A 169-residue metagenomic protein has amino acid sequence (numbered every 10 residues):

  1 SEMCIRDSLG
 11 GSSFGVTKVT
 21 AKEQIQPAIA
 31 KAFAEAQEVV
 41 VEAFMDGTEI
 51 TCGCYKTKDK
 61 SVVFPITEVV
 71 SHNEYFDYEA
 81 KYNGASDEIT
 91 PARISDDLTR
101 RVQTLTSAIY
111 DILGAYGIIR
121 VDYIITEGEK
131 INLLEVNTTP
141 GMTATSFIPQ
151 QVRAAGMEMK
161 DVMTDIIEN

Functional and structural regions predicted by a protein language model:
M3-C4: Short, small-residue-biased leader/transition segments that mark boundaries at the very start of proteins
D7-S8, E42-F44, Y110-G114: Short Gly/Pro-enriched turn/cap motifs at secondary-structure boundaries
G10, N83, T139-G141: Short connector loops/turns at beta-strand edges and beta->alpha or beta->beta junctions
G10, Q24, F147: Residue-level recognition of oxygen-bearing side chains
G11-G15, I89: A short acidic, helix-capping loop that chelates divalent metal ions and anchors anionic groups
K18-A21, A155: A structural signal for short, well-ordered beta-strand elements
T20-T104, I125, K130-N132: Phosphate-binding site of ATP-dependent enzymes
D96-N169: ATP-dependent carboxylate activation and anion-phosphoryl transfer catalytic cores that bind Mg-ATP to form
